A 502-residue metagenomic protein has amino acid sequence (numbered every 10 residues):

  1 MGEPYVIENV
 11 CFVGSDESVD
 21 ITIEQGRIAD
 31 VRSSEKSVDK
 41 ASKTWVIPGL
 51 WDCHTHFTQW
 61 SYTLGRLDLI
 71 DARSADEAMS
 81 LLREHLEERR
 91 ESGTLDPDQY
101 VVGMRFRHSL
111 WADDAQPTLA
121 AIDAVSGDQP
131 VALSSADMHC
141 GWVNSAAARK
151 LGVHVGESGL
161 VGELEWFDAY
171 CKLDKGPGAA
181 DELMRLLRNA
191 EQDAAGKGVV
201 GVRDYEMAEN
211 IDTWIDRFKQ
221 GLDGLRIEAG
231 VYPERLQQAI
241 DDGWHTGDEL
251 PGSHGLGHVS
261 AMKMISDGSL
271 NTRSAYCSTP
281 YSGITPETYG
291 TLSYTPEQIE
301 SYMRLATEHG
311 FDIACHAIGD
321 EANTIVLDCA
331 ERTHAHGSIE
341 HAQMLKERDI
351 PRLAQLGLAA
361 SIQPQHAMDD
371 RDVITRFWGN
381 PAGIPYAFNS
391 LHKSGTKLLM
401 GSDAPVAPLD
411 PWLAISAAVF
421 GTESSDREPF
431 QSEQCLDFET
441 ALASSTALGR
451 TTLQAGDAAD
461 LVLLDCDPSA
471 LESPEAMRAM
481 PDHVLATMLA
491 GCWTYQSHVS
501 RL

Functional and structural regions predicted by a protein language model:
G2-W244, N271-L305, H309-I318, A322 (+4 more regions): Divalent metal-binding segments
H56, L256-S274, L356-A367: Non-cysteine beta-strand/loop elements that form the S-adenosyl-L-methionine
S61, S145, I211, I215 (+4 more regions): Histidine/acidic-residue-rich catalytic or RNA/ligand-binding cores of hydrolases and nuclease-related proteins
N144, G198, G268, H316 (+5 more regions): Conserved, mostly hydrophobic/aromatic
D223-K263, S338-Q343, E347, V373-L399: Phosphate/diphosphate-binding loops
R273, F311-D320, I362-P364, L391-A414 (+1 more regions): Short acidic/histidine-rich active-site segments
A330-H336, R352-S361, S394-K397, V419-F420: Glycine-enriched alpha-helix->loop->beta-strand junction motifs that scaffold or abut catalytic
D410, F420-L502: C-terminal cap of metal-dependent C-N hydrolases
